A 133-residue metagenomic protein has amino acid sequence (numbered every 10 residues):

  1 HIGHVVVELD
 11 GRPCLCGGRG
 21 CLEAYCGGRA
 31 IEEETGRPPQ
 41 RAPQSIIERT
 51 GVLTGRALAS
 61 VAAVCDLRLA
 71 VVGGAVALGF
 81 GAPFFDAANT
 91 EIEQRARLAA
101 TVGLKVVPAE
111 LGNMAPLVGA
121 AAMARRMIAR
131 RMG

Functional and structural regions predicted by a protein language model:
H1: Structural signature of FAD isoalloxazine-binding scaffolds in flavoprotein oxidoreductases
V6-G133: ATP-binding/phosphotransfer module of carbohydrate and carboxylate kinases, centering on a glycine-rich
